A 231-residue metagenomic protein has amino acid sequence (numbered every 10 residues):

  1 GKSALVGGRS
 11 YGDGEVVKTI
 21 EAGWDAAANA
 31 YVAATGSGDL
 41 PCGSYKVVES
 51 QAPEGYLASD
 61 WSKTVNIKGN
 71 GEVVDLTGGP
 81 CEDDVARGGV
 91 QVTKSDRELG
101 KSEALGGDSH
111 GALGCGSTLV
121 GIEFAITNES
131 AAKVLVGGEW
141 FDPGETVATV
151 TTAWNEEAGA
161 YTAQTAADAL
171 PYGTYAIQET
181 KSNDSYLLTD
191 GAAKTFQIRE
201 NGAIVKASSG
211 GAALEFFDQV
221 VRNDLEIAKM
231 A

Functional and structural regions predicted by a protein language model:
G1-A231: Solvent-exposed loop/turn and edge beta-strand elements of beta-rich ligand-binding domains
